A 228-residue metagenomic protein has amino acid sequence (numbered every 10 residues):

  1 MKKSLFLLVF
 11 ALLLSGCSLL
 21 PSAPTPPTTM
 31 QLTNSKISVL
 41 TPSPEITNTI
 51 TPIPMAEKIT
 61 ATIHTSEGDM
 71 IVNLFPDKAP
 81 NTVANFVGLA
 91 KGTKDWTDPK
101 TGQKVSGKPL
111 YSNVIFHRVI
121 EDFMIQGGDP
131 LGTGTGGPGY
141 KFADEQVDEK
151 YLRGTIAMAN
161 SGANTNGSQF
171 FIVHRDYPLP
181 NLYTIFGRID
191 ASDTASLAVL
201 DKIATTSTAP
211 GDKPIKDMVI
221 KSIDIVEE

Functional and structural regions predicted by a protein language model:
M1-P24: Sec-dependent N-terminal signal peptides of Gram-positive bacterial secreted proteins and lipoproteins
C17-E228: Cyclophilin-like peptidyl-prolyl cis-trans isomerases
